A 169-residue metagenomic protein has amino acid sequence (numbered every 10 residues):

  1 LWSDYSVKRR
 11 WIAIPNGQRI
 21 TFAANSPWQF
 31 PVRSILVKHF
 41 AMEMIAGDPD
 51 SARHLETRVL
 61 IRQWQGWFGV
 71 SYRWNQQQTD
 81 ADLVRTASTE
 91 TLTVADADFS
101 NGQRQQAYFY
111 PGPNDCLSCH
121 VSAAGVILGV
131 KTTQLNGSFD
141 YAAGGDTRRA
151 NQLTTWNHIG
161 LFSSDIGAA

Functional and structural regions predicted by a protein language model:
L1-Q77: Long, well-ordered hydrophobic secondary-structure segments characteristic of membrane-embedded and membrane-proximal
A46-A169: Sequence context surrounding c-type heme c attachment/ligation sites in exported
